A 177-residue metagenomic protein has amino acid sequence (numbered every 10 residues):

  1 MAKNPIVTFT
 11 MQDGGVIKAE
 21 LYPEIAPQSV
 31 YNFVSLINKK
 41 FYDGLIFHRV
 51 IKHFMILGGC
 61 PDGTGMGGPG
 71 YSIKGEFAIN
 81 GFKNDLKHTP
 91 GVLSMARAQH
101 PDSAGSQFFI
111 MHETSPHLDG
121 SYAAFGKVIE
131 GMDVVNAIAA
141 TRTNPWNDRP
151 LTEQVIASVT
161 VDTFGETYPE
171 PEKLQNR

Functional and structural regions predicted by a protein language model:
M1-R177: Cyclophilin-like peptidyl-prolyl cis-trans isomerases
